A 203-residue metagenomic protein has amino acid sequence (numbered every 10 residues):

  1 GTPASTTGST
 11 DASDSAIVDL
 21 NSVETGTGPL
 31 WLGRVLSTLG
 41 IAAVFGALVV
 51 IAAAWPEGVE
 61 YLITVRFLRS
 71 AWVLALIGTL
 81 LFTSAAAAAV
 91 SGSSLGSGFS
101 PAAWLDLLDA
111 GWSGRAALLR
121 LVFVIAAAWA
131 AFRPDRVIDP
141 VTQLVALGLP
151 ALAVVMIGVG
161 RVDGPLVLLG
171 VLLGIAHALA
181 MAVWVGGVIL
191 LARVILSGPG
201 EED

Functional and structural regions predicted by a protein language model:
G1-D203: Polytopic transmembrane helical bundles with strong interfacial aromatic enrichment
